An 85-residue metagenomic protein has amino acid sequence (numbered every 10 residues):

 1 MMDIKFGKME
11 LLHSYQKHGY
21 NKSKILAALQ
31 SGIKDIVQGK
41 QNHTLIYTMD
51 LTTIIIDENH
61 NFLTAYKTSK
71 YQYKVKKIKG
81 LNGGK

Functional and structural regions predicted by a protein language model:
M1-K85: Ribonuclease/tRNase effector modules and their secretory precursors
